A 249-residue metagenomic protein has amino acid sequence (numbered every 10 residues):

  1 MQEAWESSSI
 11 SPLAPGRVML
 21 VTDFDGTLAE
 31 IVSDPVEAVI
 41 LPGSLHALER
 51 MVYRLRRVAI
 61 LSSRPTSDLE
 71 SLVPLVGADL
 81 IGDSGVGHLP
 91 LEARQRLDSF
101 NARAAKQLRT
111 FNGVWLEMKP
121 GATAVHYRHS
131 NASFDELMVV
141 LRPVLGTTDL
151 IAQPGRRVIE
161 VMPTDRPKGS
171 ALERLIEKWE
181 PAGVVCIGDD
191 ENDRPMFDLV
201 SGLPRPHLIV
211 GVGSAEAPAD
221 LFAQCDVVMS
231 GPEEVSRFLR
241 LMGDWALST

Functional and structural regions predicted by a protein language model:
Q2-E3, P15, L41, T164 (+1 more regions): Mg2+-dependent phosphoryl-transfer enzymes with acidic/Ser/Thr/Gly-rich catalytic loops
W5, S9-S11, I31-S33, A38-K119: Active-site phosphate-binding/coordination module
V18-D23: Short, hydrophobic/glycine-enriched beta-strand segments
T27-L28: Hydrophobic "anchor" residues
P74-L89, G146-T147, D220-E233, R237: Structural recognition of alpha->loop->beta junctions
G77-S84, D135, P204-V212: Short hydrophobic/aromatic-enriched beta-strand-loop microsegments
D79, W115, D149-I151, L208 (+1 more regions): Conserved beta-strand segments of alpha/beta enzyme cores
F111, E117-V200, R205: Conserved acidic, metal-coordinating active-site core of Asp-based, Mg2+-dependent phosphoryl-transfer enzymes
